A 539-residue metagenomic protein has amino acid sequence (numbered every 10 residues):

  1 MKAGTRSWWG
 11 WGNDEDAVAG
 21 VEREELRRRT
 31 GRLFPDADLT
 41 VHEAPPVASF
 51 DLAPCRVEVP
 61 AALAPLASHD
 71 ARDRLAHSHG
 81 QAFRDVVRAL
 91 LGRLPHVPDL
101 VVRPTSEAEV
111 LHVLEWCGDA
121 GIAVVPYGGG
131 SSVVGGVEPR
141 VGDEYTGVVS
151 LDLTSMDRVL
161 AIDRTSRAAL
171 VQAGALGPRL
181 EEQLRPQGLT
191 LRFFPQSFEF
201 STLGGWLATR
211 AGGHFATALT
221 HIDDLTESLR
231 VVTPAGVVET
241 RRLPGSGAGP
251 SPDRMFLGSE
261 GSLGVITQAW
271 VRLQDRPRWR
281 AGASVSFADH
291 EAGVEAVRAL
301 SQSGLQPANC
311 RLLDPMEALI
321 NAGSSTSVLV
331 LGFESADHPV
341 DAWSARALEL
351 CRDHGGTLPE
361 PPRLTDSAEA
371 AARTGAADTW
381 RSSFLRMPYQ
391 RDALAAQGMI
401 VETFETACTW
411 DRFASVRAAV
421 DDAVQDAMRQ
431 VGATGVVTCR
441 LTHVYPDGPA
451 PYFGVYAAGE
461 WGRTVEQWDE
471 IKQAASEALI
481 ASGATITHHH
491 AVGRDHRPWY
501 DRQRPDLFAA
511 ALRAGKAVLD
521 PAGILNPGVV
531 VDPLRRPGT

Functional and structural regions predicted by a protein language model:
M1-E115, V133-R167, P315-A322, A370-E402 (+3 more regions): N-terminal flexible segment immediately upstream of the FAD-binding catalytic core in FAD-dependent oxidoreductases
L26, H42, E58, P65-A89 (+6 more regions): C-terminal substrate-recognition/cap domain of FAD-linked oxidoreductases
D99-V101, E144-V148, A168, M399-A407 (+2 more regions): Glycine-rich tight-turn/loop motif centered on a GG-T
D157-R311, I524, P537-T539: FAD-binding subdomain of flavoenzyme oxidoreductases
G493-T539: Activity-critical C-terminal alpha-helical subdomain
